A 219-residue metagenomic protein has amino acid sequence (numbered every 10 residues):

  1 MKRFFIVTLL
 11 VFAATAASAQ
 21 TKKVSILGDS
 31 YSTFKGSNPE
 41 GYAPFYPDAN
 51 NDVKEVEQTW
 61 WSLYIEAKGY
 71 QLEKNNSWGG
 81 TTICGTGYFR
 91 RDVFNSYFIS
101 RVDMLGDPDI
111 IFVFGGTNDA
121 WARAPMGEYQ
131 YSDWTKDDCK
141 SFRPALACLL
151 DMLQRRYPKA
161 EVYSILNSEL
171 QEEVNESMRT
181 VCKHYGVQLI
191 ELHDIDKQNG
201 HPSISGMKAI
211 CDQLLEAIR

Functional and structural regions predicted by a protein language model:
M1-F4: Positively charged n-region of N-terminal signal peptides that target proteins for export
L9-S18: Hydrophobic h-region of N-terminal signal peptides that target proteins for export in Gram-negative bacteria
K23-S25, E40-G127, T135: Conserved SGNH/GDSL esterase-like catalytic core that processes O-acyl groups on lipids and polysaccharides
L27-G28, I165: Short hydrophobic segments within beta-strands
Y31-S32, G206: Short active-site segment of divalent metal-dependent hydrolases/proteases that encodes the spacing between
F34, T82-G85, E172, Q198-N199: Generic structural signal for helix capping and beta-alpha/helix-loop junctions
S37: Conserved catalytic-core motifs of eukaryotic protein kinase domains, centered on the activation segment
V93-R219: Alpha-helical cap/lid subdomain in secreted, periplasmic, or secretory-pathway luminal O-acyl-processing enzymes
